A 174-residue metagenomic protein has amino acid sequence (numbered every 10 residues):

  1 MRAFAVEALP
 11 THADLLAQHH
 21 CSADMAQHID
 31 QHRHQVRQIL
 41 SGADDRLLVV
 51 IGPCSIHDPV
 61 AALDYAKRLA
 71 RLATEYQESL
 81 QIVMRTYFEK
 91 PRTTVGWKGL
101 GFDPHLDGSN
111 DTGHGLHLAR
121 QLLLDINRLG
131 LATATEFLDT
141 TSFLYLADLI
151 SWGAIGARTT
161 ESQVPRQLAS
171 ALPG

Functional and structural regions predicted by a protein language model:
R2-A43: N- or domain-start disorder-to-order transition segments that initiate the globular core
A23-A26, I56, G113, I155: Charge-dense, low-complexity intrinsically disordered segments
M25-Q27, Q31-Q38, A70-V83, E89 (+2 more regions): N-terminal beta-rich core of secreted/periplasmic extracellular enzymes
S41, H57, K98-G101: Generic, ordered loop/turn and secondary-structure boundary motif
D44-D45, E78: A short helix-to-beta-strand connector/capping loop
R46-D58, V83-Y87: Short glycine-rich or small-residue beta-strand-to-loop segments that form or flank ligand, phosphate, metal/Fe-S
I56-Y76, S109-Q121: Glycine-rich anion/phosphate-binding loops
S79-G174: Active-site-facing alpha/beta catalytic cores
